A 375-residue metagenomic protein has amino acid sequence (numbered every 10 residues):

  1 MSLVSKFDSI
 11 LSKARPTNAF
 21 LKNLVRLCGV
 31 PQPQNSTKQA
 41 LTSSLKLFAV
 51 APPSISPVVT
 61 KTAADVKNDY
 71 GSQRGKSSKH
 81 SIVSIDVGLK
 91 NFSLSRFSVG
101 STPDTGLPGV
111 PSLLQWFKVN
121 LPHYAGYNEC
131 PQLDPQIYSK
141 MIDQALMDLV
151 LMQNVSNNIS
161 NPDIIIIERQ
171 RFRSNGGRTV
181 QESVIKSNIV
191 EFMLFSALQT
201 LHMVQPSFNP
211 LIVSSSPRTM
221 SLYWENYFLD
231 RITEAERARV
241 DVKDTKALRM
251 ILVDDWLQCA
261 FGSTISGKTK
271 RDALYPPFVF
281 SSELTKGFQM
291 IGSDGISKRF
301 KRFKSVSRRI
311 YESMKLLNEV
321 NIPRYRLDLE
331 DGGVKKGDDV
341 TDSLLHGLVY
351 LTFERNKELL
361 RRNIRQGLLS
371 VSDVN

Functional and structural regions predicted by a protein language model:
S2-N375: Phosphate- and other anionic-substrate recognition elements at nucleic-acid/protein interfaces
